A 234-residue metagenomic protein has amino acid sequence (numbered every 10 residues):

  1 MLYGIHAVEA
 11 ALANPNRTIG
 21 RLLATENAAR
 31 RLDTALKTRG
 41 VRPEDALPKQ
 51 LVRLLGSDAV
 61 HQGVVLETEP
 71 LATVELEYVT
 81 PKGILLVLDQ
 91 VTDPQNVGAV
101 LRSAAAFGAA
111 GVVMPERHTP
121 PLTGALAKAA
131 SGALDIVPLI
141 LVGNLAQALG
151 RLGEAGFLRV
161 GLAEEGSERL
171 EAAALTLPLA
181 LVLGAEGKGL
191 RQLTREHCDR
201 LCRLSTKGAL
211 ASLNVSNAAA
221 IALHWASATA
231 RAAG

Functional and structural regions predicted by a protein language model:
M1-L76: N-terminal positively charged helical leader segments and presequences
I5, E26, Q90, E116 (+3 more regions): Short secondary-structure boundary segments
E9, A106, K128-A133, Q192-G234: Structured adenosyl-cofactor binding patch, chiefly the S-adenosyl-L-methionine
R31, T119-A125, K188-H197: Short, glycine/polar-rich helix-capping loops at beta-to-alpha or helix-loop-helix junctions that flank or form
D58-E69, A130-A133, P138, T176-G184: Short basic, glycine-rich beta-strand/loop surfaces that mediate nucleic-acid
Y78-E168: RNA substrate-binding interface of SAM-dependent RNA methyltransferases
V160-V215: Active-site/ligand-binding-proximal alpha/beta "capping" segment
